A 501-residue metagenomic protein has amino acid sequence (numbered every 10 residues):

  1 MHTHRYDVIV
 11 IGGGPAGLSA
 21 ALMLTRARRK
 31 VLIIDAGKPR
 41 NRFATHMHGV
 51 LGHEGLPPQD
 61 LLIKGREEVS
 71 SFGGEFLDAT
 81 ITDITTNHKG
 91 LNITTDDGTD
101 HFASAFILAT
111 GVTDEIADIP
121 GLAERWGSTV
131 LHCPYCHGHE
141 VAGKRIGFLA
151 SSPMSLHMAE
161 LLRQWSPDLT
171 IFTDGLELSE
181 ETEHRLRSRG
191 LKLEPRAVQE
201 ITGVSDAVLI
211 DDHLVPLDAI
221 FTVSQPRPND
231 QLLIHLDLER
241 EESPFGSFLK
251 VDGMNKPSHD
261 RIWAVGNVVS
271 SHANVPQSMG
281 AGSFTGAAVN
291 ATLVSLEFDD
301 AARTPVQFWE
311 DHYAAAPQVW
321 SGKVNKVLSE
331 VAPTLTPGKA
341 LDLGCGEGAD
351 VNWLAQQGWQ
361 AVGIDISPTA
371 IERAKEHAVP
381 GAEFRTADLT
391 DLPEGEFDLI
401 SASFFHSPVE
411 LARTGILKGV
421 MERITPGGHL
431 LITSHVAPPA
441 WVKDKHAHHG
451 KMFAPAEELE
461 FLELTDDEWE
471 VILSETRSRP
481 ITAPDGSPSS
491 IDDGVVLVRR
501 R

Functional and structural regions predicted by a protein language model:
Y6-D60, K144-R145, A150-L176: Beta1-alpha1 glycine-rich phosphate/pyrophosphate-binding loop at the start of Rossmann-like nucleotide-binding domains
I63, V69-K89, I93-T95, D100-A103 (+2 more regions): A Rossmann-like FAD-binding core segment of flavoenzymes
E124-E140, P226-Q277, F284-A287, A291: FAD-site-proximal beta/loop scaffold in flavoenzymes
D299-L335: Conserved class I S-adenosyl-L-methionine
L341, E347-T390: Class I SAM-dependent methyltransferase SAM/SAH-binding core
L392-L399: A short acidic, Gly/Pro-enriched loop at the edge of an enzyme's catalytic core that lines a small-molecule cofactor
S407-V420: A short, conserved alpha-helix within the catalytic core of class I
G427-H435: Conserved beta-strand signature within the Rossmann-like core of class I S-adenosyl-L-methionine
